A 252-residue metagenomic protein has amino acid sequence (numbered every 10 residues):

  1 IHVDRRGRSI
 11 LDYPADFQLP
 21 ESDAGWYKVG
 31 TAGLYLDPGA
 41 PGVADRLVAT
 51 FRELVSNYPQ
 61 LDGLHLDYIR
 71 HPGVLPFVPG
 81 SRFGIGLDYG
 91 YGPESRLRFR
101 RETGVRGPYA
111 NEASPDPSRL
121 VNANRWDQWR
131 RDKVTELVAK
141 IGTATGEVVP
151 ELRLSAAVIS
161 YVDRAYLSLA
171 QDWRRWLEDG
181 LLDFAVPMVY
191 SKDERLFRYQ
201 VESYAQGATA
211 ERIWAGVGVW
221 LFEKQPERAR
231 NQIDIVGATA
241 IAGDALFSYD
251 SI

Functional and structural regions predicted by a protein language model:
I1-D4, F51, H65-P72, A110 (+2 more regions): Aromatic-lined carbohydrate-recognition surfaces of secreted/lumenal glycan-active proteins
I1-Y58: Active-site-adjacent "subsite" loops/lids of carbohydrate-active enzymes
V29-V48, L120-V134, V186-S191, V217-E223: The substrate-binding groove and active-site-proximal loops of carbohydrate-active enzymes, especially glycoside
V43-V55, R164-D179, F197-V201, Q225-G237: Short, acidic/polar
L47, L54, L64-D67, T145 (+4 more regions): Conserved, mostly hydrophobic/aromatic
D62, L66, E102-A123, L169-R195: Aromatic- and acid-rich polysaccharide-binding/catalytic face of secreted or lumenal carbohydrate-active enzymes
P76-K133: Glycine-rich tight-turn/loop motif centered on a GG-T
L181-Y199, S203-Y204, T209-I252: Substrate-binding cleft of secreted/luminal carbohydrate-active enzymes
